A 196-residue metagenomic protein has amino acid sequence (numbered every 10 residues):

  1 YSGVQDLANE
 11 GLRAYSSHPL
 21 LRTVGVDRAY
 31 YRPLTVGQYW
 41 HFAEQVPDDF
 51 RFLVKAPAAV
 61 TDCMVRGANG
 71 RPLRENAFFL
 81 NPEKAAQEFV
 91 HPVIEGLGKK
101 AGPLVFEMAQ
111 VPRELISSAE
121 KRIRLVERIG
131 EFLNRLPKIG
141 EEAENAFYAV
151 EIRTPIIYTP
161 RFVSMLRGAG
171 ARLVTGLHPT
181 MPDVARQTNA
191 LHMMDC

Functional and structural regions predicted by a protein language model:
Y1-C196: Residues lining hydrophobic/aromatic ligand-binding pockets adjacent to catalytic sites
